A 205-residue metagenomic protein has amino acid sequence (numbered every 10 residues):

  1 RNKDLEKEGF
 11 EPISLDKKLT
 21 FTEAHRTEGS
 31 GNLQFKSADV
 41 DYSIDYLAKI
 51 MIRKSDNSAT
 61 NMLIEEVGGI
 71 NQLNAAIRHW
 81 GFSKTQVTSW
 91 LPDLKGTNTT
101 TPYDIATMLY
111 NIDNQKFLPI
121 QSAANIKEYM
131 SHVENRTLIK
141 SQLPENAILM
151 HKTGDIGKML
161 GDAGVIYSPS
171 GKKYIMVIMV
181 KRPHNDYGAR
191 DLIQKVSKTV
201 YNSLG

Functional and structural regions predicted by a protein language model:
R1, Q72, A76, W80 (+1 more regions): Generic non-transmembrane alpha-helical segments
R1-F21, M51, M176: Active-site SXXK
S14-D16, L47, I77, F82 (+4 more regions): Extracytoplasmic
S14-N32, V67-G68: Acidic helix-start/capping segments at beta-turn-to-alpha-helix junctions
E23-A24, I52-S55, E66-V67, F82 (+3 more regions): Active-site-proximal beta-strand/loop segments in catalytic clefts of secreted hydrolases
T27-A38, P102: Charged, often glycine-rich, active-site loop that binds/positions anionic groups
V40-S43, A48, T60-F117: Mid-domain, small-residue-enriched loop/turn segments at the edges of structured enzyme/sensor domains
E65-E66, T107, N111-T137, L143 (+1 more regions): Structured C-terminal helix/loop/strand segments within mature extracytoplasmic catalytic/sensor domains
